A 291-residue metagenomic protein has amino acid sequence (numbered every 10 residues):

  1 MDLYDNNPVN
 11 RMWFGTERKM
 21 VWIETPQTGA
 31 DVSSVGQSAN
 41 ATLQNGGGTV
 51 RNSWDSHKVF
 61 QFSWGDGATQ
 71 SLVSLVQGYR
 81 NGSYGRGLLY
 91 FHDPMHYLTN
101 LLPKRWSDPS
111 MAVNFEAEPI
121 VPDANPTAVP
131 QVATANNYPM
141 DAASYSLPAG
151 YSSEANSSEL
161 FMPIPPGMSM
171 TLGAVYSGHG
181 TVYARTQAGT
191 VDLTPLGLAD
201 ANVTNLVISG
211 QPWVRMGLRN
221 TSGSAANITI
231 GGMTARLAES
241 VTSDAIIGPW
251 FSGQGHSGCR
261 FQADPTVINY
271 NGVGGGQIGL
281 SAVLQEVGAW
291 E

Functional and structural regions predicted by a protein language model:
M1-S110, R236-E291: Extracellular/virion structural assembly segments
D93-G258, T266-G275, W290: Extracellular and organelle-lumenal recognition/adhesion modules and their flexible linkers in secreted
